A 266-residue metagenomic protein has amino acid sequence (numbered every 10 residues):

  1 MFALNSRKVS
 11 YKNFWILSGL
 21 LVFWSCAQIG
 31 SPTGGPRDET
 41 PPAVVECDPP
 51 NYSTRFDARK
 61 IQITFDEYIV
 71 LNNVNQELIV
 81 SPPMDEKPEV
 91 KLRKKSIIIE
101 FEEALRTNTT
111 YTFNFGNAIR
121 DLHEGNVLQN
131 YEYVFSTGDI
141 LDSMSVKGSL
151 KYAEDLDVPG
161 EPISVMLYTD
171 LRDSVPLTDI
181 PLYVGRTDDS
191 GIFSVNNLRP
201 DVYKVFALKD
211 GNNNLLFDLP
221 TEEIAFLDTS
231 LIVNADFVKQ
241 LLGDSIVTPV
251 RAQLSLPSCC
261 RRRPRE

Functional and structural regions predicted by a protein language model:
M1-P42: Bacterial Sec-dependent N-terminal signal peptides
F2-L4, T64, P88, A235: Juxtamembrane helix-loop transition sites at the ends of transmembrane segments in multi-pass membrane proteins
C26-N197, V202-L208, P220-F226, P249 (+1 more regions): Acidic, low-complexity Ser/Thr/Gly/Pro-rich repeat segments typical of extracellular/periplasmic and surface-exposed
N214: Acidic carboxylate motifs that coordinate Ca2+ or other divalent cations, activating on Asp/Glu
F217-P220, V233: Flexible, disordered linker segments and immediate boundary regions flanking tandem C2H2 zinc-finger modules
F226-A235: Short, composition-biased linear "edge" segments at structural boundaries
D236-P249: Intrinsic N-terminal pre-sequences and regulatory tails
